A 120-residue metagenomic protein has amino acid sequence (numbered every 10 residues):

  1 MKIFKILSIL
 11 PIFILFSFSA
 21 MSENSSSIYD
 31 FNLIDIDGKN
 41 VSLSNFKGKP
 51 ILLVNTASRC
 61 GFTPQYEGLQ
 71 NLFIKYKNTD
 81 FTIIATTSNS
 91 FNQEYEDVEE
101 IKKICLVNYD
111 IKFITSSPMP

Functional and structural regions predicted by a protein language model:
M1-S8: Bacterial N-terminal signal peptides that target proteins for export
S8-S17: Bacterial N-terminal signal peptides
M21-S44, P64: N-terminal "domain-start" segment that seeds a small globular fold
K47, V54, T63: Conserved catalytic core of two-component sensor histidine kinases
G48-I51, F81: Alpha/beta-hydrolase fold active-site loops
K49, T56-R59, T87-S90: Short pre-active-site segment immediately N-terminal to redox-active cysteine/selenocysteine motifs in thiol-based
F62-P120: Structural microenvironment flanking redox-active thiols in thiol-disulfide oxidoreductases
